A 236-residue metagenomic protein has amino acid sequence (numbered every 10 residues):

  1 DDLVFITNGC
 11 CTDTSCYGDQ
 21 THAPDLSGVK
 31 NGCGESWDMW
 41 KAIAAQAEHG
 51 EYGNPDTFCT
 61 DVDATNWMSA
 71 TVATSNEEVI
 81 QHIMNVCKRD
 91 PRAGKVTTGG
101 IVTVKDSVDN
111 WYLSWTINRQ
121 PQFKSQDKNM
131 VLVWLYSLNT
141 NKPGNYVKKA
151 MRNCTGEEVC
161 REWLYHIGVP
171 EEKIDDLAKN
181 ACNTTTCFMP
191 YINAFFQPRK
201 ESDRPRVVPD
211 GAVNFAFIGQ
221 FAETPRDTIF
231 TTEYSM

Functional and structural regions predicted by a protein language model:
D2-S235: C-terminal segments that line or cap access tunnels to active or ligand-binding sites in enzymes and enzyme-associated
